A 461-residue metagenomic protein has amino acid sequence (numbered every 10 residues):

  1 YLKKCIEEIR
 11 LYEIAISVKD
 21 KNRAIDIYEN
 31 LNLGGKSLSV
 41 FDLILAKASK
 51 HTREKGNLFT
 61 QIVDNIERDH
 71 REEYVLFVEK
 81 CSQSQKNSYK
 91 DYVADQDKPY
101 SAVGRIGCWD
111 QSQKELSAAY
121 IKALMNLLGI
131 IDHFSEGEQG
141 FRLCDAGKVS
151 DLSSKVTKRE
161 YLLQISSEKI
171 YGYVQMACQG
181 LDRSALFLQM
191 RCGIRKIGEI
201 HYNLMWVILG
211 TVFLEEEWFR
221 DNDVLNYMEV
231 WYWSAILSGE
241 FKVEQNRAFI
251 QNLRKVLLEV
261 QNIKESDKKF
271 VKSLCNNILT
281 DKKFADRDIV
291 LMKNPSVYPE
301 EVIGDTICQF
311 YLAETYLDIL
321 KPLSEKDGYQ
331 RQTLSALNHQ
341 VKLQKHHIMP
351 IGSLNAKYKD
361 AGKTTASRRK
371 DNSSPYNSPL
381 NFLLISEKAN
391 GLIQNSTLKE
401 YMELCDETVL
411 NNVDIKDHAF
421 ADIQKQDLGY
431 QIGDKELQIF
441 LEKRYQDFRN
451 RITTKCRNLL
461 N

Functional and structural regions predicted by a protein language model:
Y1-A118, S234, I385, L404 (+1 more regions): Basic- and aromatic-enriched surface patches that contact anionic nucleotides/nucleic acids
Y1-C5, V174-L186, K357-G362: Active-site-adjacent bridging/hinge elements
V18-I25, S37, Y171, Q175-C178 (+8 more regions): Conserved structured core elements
I44, Y92-V290: A cross-family structural signal marking well-folded subdomains
I236-I348, S353-K357, P375: Intrinsically disordered, low-complexity N-proximal targeting/linker segments that flank membranes
L343, N355-N390: Short beta-strand-alpha-helix junction that forms the catalytic/metal-binding core of metal-dependent nuclease domains
S373-Y376, I393-F420: Polybasic, low-complexity binding patches
V409-N461: C-terminal, well-folded lobe of enzymatic/effector domains
